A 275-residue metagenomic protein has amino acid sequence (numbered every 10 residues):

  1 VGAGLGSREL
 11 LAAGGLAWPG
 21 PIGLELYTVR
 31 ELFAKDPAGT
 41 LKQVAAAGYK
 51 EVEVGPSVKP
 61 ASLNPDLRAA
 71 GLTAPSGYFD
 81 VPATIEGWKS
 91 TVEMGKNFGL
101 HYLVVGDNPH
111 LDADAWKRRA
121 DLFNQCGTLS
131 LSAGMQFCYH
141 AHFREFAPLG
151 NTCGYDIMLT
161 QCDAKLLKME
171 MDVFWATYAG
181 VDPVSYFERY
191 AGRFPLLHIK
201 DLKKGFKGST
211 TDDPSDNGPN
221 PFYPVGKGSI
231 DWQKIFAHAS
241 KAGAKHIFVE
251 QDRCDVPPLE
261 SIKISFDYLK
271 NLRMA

Functional and structural regions predicted by a protein language model:
V1-G14: N-terminal export signals
G15-T40, A46-V52, S76-D80: Boundary/entry segment of secreted carbohydrate-active catalytic domains
L24, V44, V52, L67 (+8 more regions): Conserved, mostly hydrophobic/aromatic
L24-T28, V54-P56, S76-V81, V105-N108 (+4 more regions): A cross-domain feature marking catalytic cores of carbohydrate-active enzymes and several ubiquitous metabolic/repair
R30-K35, E51-L63, D80-W88, P109-K117 (+5 more regions): Acidic-and-aromatic substrate-binding clefts and catalytic sites of carbohydrate-active enzymes
A38-P60, G95-H101: Catalytic domains of carbohydrate-active enzymes, especially glycoside hydrolases
E51, T73-M169, R189, L259: Active-site acidic/histidine proton-transfer and metal-coordination neighborhood in alpha/beta enzyme cores
S132-S229: Acidic/histidine-rich catalytic cores of soluble enzymes
